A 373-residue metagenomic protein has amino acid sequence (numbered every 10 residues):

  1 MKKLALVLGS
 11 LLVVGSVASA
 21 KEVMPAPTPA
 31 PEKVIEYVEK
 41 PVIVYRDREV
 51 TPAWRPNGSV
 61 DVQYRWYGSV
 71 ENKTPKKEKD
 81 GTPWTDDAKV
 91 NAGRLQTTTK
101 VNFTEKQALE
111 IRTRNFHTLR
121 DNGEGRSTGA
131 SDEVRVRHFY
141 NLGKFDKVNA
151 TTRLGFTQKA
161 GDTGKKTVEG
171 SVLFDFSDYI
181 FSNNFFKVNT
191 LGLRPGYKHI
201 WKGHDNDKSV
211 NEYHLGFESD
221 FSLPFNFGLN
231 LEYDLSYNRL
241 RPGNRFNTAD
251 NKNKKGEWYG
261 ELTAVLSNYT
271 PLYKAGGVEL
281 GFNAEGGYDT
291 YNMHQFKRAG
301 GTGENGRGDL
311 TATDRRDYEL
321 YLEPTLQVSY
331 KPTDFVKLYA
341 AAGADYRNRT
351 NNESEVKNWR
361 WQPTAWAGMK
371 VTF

Functional and structural regions predicted by a protein language model:
M1-S59, T104, A108, T333-F335 (+2 more regions): Cleavable N-terminal export/targeting peptides
K21-M24, I35, K40-G161, K297-N305 (+1 more regions): Transmembrane beta-barrel domains of Gram-negative outer membranes and organellar outer membranes
R48-G58, K100-A108, N141-T152, F176-G192 (+5 more regions): Short loop/turn motifs that connect adjacent beta-strands in outer-membrane beta-barrel proteins
Y64-T74, V101, E105, T113-L119 (+11 more regions): Transmembrane beta-strands of outer-membrane beta-barrel pores
W84-N91, E124-D132, D162-S171, D205-Y213 (+3 more regions): Replace "Gram-negative outer membrane beta-barrel proteins" with "bacterial and organellar outer membrane beta-barrel
R135-V136, N358-F373: Outer-membrane beta-barrel "beta-signal"
D175-T313: Detector for outer-membrane/organellar transmembrane beta-barrel domains, recognizing the amphipathic beta-strand
A312-E353: C-terminal structured domain segments
